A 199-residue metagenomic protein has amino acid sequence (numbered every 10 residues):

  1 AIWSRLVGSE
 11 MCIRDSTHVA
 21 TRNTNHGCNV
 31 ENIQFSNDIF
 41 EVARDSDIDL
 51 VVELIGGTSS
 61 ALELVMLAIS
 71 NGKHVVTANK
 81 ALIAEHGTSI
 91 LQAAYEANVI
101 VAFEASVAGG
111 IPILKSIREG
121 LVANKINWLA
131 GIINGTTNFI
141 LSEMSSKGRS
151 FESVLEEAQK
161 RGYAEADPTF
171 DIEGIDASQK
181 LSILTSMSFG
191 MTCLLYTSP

Functional and structural regions predicted by a protein language model:
A1-I13, Y196-P199: Single conserved hydrophobic/aromatic residue that forms the stacking wall/gate of nucleotide- or nucleobase-binding
R14-C28: NAD(P)-binding Rossmann-fold cofactor-contacting core
R22-T24, G56, K80-A81, T88 (+1 more regions): Short, ordered loop/turn segments at secondary-structure junctions
Q34-D38: Short acidic-hydrophobic, aromatic-tinged amphipathic segments that line or gate anion-handling sites
F40-L50, L54, T58-T77: Rossmann-fold NAD(P) dinucleotide-binding segment
K80-V101: Rossmann-fold NAD(P)-binding glycine/threonine-rich loop
A102-R161, I175-D176: Rossmann-like NAD(P)H-binding beta-loop-alpha module
E152-S198: Substrate-binding/catalytic subdomain of NAD(P)-dependent oxidoreductase enzymes
